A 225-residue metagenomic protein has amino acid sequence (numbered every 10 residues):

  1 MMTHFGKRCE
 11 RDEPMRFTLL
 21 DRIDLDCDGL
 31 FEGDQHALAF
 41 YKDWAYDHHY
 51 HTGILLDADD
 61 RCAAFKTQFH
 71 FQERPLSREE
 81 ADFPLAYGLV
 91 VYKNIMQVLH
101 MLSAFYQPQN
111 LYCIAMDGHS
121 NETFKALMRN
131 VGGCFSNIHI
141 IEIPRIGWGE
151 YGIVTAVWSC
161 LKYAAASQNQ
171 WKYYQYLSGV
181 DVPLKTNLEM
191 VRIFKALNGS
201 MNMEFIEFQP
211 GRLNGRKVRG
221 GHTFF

Functional and structural regions predicted by a protein language model:
M1-F225: ER/Golgi luminal nucleotide-sugar-dependent glycosyltransferases, focusing on the catalytic module
